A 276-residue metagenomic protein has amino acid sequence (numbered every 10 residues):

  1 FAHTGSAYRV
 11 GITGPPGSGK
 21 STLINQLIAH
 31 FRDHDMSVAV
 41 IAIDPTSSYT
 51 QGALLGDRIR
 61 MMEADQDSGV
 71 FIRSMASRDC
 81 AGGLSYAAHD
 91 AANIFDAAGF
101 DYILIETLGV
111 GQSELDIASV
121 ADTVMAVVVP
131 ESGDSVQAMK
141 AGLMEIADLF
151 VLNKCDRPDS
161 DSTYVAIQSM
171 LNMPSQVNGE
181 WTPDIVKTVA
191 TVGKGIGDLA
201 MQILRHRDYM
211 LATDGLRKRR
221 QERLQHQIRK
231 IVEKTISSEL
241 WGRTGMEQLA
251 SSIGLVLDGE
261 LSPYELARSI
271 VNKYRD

Functional and structural regions predicted by a protein language model:
F1-A7, S18, I24-S113, V120-S135: Nucleotide-state-sensitive switch-loop elements of NTP-binding domains
V10-I12: Hydrophobic anchor at the beta1->P-loop junction of P-loop NTPases
I41, V127, L152-N153, T188: Generic beta-sheet signal
D44, E106, N153, L199 (+1 more regions): Residue-level signal for inorganic ion chemistry
T50, S68-F71, C80-A87, A91 (+14 more regions): Helical mechanochemical/support elements of P-loop NTPase systems and associated helical scaffolds
I146-L149, C155-A212: Canonical P-loop GTPase G-domain recognition
K187, D198-R275: Long, well-ordered amphipathic alpha-helical subdomains in the mid-to-C-terminal portions of large enzyme subunits
